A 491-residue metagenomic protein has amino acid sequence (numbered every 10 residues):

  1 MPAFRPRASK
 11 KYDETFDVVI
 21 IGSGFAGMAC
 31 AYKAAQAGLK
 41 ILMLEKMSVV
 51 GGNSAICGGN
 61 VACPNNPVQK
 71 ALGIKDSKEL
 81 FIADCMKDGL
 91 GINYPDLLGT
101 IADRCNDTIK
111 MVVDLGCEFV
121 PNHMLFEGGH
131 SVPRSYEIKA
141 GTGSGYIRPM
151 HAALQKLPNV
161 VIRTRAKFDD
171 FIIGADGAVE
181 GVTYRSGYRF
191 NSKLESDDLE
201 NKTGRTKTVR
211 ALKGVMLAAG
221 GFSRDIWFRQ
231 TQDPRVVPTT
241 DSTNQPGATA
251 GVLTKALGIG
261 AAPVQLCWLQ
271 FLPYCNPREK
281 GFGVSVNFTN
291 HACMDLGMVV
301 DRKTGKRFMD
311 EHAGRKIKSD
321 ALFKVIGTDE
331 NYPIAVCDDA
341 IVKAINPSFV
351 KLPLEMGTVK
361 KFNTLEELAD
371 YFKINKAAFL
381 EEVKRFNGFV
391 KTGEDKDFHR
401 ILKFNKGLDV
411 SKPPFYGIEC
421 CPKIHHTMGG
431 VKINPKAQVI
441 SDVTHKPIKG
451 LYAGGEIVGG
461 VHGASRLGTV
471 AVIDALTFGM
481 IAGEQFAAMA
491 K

Functional and structural regions predicted by a protein language model:
M1-V18, Q36, G459-V461: Extreme N-terminal leader/targeting segments of oxidoreductases
P2-K10, K40, K46-D170, A178 (+5 more regions): Conserved N-terminal/central alpha/beta ligand/cofactor-binding core
Y12-D13, Y32-K33, T208, N346 (+2 more regions): C-terminal structured subdomain/cap of oxidoreductase catalytic cores
V18-M43: N-terminal Rossmann-like FAD-binding beta1-loop-alpha1 element of flavoenzymes
G24-F25, S48-V49, V383: Residue-level detector of alpha-helix initiation sites
R189-E279, F478-I481, Q485: Glycine-rich loop(s) and the adjacent beta-strand/alpha-helix scaffold that form part
L253-K255, A262-I374: An anion/pyrophosphate-binding glycine-rich loop and adjacent beta-alpha core in soluble alpha-beta enzymes
A378-S465: A glycine-rich dinucleotide-binding beta-alpha-beta segment and adjacent secondary-structure elements that constitute
